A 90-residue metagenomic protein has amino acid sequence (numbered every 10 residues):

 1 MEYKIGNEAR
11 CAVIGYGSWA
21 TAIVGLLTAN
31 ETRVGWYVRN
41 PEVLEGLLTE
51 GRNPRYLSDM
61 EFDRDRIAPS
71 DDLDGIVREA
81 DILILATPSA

Functional and structural regions predicted by a protein language model:
E2-Y56, M60, I67-D71, V77: NAD(P)+-binding Rossmann beta1-loop-alpha1 motif at the extreme N-terminus of oxidoreductases
L83-I84: N-terminal Rossmann-like NAD(P) cofactor-binding module of classical short-chain dehydrogenase/reductase
T87-P88: Glycine-rich, N-terminal phosphate-binding loop of Rossmann-like dinucleotide-binding domains
